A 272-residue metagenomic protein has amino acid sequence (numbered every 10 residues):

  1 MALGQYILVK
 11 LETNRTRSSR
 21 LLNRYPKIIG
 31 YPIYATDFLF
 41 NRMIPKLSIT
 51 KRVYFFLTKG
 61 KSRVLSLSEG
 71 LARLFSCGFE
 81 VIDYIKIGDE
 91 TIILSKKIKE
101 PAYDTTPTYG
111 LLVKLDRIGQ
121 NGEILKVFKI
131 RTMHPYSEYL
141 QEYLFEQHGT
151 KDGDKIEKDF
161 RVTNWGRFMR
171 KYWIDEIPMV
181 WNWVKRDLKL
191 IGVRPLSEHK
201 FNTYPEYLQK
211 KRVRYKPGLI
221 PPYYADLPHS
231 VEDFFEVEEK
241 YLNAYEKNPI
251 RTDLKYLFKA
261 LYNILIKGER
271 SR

Functional and structural regions predicted by a protein language model:
M1-V9, T13, K158, N164 (+1 more regions): Hydrophobic, helix-prone linear segments
L3-R42: Conserved class I S-adenosyl-L-methionine
Y34-R63, A260-R272: Low-complexity, charge- and small-residue-enriched intrinsically disordered regions
T50, F55-Y84: Short alpha-helix
I87-L140, I250-R272: A hydrophobic, helix-centered structural microdomain
L115-F160, I220-K240: Short, glycine-rich, amphipathic interfacial segments at transmembrane boundaries or analogous
G119, P178-R272: Hydrophobic structural segments characteristic of membrane proteins
R161-D187: Short, conserved beta-strand/loop elements in beta-sheet-dominated catalytic cores that frequently flank divalent-metal
